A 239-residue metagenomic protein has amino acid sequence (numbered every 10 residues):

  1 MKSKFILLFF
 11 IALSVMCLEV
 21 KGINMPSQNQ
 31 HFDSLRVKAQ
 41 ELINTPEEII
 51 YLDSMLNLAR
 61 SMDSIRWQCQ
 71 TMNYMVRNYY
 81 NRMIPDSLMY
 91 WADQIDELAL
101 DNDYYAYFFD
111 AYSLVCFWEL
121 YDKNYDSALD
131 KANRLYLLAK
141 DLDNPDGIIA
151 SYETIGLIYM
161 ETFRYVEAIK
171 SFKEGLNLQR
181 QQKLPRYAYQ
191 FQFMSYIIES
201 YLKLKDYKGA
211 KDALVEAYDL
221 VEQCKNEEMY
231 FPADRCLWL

Functional and structural regions predicted by a protein language model:
M1-F5: Positively charged n-region of N-terminal signal peptides that target proteins for export
L7-M16: Bacterial N-terminal signal peptides
C17-L239: A "functional boundary" signal
